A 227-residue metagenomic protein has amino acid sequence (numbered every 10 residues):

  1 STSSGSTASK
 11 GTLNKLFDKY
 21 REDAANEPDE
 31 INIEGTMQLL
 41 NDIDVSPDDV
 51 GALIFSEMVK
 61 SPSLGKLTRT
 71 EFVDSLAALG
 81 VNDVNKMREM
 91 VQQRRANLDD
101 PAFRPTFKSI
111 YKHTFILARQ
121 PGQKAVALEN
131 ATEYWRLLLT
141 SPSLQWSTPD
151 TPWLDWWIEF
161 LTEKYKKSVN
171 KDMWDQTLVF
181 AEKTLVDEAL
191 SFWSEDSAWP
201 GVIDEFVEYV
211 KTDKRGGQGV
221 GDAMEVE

Functional and structural regions predicted by a protein language model:
S1-P28, I33-T36, G51-I54, S63-Q120: EF-hand Ca2+-binding helix-loop-helix modules
S4, A8, I31, L67 (+7 more regions): Alpha-helix boundary/N-cap detector
D18-R21, N41, A77, F115-R119 (+5 more regions): Alpha-helical repeat scaffolds in large eukaryotic proteins
E30-V45, L67-V81, A125-Q145, K171-T184: Amphipathic regulatory helices of Ca2+-sensor modules
Q38-V59: General structural concept
P47-V50, D83-M90, P121-A125, P142-W146 (+2 more regions): Short, flexible/disordered secondary-structure transition segments
M90-S168: Extended, charged alpha-helical interaction scaffolds
L139-E227: Structured partner-binding subdomains within large eukaryotic complex subunits
